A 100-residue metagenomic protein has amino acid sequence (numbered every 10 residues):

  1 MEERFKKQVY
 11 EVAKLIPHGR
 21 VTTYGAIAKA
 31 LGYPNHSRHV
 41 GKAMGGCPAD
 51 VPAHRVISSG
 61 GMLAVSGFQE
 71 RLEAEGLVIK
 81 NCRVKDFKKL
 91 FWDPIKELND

Functional and structural regions predicted by a protein language model:
M1-D100: Nucleic acid-binding interface residues in structured DNA/RNA-binding domains, emphasizing the DNA-engaging scaffolds
